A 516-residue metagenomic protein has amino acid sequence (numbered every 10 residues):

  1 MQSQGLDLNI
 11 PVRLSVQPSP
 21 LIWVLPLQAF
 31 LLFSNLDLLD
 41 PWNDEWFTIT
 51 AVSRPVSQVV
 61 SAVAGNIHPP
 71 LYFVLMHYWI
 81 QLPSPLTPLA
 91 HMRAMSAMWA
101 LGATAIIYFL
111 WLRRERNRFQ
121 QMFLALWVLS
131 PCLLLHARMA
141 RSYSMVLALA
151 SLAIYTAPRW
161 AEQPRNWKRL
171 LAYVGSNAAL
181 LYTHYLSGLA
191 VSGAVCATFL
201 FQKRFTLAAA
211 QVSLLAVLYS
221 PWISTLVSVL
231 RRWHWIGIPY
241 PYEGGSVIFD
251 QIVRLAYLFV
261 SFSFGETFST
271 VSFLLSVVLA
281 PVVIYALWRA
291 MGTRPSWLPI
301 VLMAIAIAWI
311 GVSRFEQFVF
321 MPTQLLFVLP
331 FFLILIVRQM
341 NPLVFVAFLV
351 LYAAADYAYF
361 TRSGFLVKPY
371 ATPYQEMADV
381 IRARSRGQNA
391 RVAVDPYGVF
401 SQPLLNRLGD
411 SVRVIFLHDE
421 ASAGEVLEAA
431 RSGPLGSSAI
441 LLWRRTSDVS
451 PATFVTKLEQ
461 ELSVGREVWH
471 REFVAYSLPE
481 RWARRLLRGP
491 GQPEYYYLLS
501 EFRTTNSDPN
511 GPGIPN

Functional and structural regions predicted by a protein language model:
M1-V16: Membrane-interfacial, low-structure loops and terminal tails that flank and connect transmembrane helices in multi-pass
P18-D508, G513: Terminal, non-globular segments
